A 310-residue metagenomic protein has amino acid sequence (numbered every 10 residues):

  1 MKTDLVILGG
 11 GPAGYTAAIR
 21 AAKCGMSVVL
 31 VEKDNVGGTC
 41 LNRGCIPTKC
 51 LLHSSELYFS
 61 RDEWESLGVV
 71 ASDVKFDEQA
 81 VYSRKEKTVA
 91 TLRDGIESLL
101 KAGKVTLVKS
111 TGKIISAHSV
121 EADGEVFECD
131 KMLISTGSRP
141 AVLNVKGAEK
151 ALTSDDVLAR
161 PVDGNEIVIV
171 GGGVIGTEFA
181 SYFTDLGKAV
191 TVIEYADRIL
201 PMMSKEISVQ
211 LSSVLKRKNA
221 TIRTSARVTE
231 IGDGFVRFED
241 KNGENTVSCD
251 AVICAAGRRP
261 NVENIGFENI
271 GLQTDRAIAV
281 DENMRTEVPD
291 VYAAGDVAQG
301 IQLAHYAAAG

Functional and structural regions predicted by a protein language model:
K2, I19-M26, V31-D163, T191 (+7 more regions): Glycine-rich flavin
T3, C129-D130, C249, M284: Local beta-strand N-terminus motif with an aromatic residue
D4-L30, I175-D185: N-terminal Rossmann-like FAD-binding beta1-loop-alpha1 element of flavoenzymes
V6, M132, V168, V252-I253: Conserved hydrophobic beta-strands of the Rossmann-like cofactor-binding core in SDR/related NAD(P)H-dependent
G9-G14, G137, G171-G176, G257 (+1 more regions): Conserved phosphate-binding and hydrolysis motifs of nucleotide-dependent enzymes
C45, T136-K188, I193, E268-E287: Glycine-rich dinucleotide-binding loop and its adjacent helix/turn
E149-D163, T246-G310: FAD-site-proximal beta/loop scaffold in flavoenzymes
